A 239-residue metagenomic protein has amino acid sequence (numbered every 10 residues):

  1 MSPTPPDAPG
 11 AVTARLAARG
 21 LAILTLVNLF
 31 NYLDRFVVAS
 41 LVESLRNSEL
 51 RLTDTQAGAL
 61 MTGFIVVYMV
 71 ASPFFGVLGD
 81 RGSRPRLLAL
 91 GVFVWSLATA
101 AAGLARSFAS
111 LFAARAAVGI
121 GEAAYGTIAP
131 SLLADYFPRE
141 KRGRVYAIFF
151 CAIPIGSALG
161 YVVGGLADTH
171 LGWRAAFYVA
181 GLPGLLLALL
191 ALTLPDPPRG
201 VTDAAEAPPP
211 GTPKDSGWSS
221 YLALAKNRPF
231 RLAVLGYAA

Functional and structural regions predicted by a protein language model:
M1-L33: Cytosolic juxtamembrane N-terminal segment immediately preceding the first transmembrane helix of multi-pass
D7-T13, V201-V234: Juxtamembrane intracellular "pre-TM" segments in multi-pass secondary transporters
F36, I65-P73, A123, S157-A158: Residue-level signature of mid-helix packing/kink "hotspots" within the transmembrane helices of 12-pass Major
L41-V70: Extracellular/periplasmic helix-loop-helix junction of adjacent transmembrane segments in MFS-like secondary
R51, S83, L104-S110, G121 (+1 more regions): Helix-breaking motifs and short loop linkers at transmembrane-helix boundaries and internal kinks in secondary membrane
V70-R106: Conserved MFS/SLC helix-loop-helix module at the cytosolic interface between two early adjacent transmembrane helices
A114-P154: Cytoplasmic helix-loop-helix junction between adjacent transmembrane helices in 12-TM secondary transporters
F149, I153-D196: Helix-loop-helix hairpin linking two adjacent transmembrane segments in secondary transporters
